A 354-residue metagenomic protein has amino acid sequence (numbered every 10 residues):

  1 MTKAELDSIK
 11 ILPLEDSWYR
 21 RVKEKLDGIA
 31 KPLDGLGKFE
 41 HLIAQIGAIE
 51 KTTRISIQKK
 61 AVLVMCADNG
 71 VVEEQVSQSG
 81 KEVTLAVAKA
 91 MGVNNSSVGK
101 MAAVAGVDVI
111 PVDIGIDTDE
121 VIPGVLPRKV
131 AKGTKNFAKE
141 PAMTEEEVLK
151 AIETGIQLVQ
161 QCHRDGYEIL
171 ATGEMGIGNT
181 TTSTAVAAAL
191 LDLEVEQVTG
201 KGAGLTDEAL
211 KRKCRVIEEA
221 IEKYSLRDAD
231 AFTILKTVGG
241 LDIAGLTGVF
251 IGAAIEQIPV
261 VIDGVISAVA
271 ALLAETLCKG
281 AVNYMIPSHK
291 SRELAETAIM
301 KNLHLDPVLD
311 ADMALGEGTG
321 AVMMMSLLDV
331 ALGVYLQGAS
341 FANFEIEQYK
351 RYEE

Functional and structural regions predicted by a protein language model:
T2-E354: N-terminal loops that bind phosphate or other acidic moieties and the adjacent beta-alpha structural core
